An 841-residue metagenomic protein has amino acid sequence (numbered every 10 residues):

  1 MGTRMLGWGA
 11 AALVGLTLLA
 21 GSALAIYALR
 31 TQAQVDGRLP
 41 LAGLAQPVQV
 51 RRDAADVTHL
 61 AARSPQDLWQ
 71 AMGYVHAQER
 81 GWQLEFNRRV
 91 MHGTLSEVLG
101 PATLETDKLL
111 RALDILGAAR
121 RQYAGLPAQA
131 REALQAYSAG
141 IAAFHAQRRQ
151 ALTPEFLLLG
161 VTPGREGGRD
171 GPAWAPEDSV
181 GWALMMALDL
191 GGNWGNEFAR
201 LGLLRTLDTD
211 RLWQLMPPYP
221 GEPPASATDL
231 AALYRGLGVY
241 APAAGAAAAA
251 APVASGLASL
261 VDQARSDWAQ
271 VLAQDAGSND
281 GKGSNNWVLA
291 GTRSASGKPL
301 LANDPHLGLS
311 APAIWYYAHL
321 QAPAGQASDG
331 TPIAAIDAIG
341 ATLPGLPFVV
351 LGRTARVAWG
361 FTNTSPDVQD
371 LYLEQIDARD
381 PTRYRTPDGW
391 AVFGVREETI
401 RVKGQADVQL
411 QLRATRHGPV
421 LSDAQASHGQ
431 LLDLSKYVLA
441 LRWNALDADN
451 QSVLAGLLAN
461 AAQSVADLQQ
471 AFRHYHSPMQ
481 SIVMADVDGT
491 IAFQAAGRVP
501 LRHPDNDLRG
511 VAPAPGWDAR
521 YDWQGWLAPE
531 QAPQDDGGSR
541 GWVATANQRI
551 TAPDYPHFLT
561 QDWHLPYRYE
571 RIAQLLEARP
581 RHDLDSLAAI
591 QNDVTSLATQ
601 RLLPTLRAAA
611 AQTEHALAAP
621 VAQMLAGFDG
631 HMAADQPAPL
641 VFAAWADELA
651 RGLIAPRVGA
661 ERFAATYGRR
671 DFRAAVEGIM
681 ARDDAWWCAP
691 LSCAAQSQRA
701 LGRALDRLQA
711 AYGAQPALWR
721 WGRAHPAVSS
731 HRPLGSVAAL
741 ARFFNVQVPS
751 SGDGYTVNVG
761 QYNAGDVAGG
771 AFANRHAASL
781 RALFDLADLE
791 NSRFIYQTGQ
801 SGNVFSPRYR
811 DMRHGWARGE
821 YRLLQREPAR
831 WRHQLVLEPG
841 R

Functional and structural regions predicted by a protein language model:
G7, A11, G15, G21-L300 (+4 more regions): Substrate-recognition/specificity elements adjacent to catalytic centers across diverse enzyme folds
D67-L99, G360-Q411, D518-L565, Q574 (+2 more regions): Gly/Pro-rich active-site capping loops and adjacent beta-alpha segments that organize cofactor/substrate pockets
E105, L116-G117, S138-A139, S452-Q480 (+2 more regions): Proteins synthesized as precursors that undergo proteolytic processing into mature forms
L113-G125, A448-V453, T551-Y555: Acidic/histidine-rich, surface-exposed loop or edge segments in extracytoplasmic proteins
L320-F348, G352-P515: Glycine- and hydrophobic-rich flexible loops that cap the catalytic core of alpha/beta enzyme folds
P419-L431, Y437, H474-R579, H631-A634 (+5 more regions): Hydrophobic alpha-helical segments
F558, D562-H615, R703-R841: Terminal end segments
W645-H725: Charged, long alpha-helical assembly modules
